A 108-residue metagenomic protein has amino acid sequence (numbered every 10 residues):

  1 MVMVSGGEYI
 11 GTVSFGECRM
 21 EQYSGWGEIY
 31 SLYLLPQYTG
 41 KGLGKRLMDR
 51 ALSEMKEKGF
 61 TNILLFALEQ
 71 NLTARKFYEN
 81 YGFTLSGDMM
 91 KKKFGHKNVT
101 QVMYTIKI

Functional and structural regions predicted by a protein language model:
M1-Q37, M48-R50, E54, K91 (+1 more regions): Acetyl-CoA-dependent GNAT
V4, I10, L43-R46, N62-L65 (+1 more regions): A structural feature recognizing the 12-helix transmembrane core of secondary solute carriers
Y9, E57-G59, T84: General secondary-structure edge motif
V13, G27-I29, G44, F66-L72 (+1 more regions): Generic detector of short, locally flexible boundary/turn motifs and exposed helical patches
Q22, S31-D49, K56-K58, E69-K76 (+1 more regions): Conserved glycine-rich acetyl-CoA-binding loop
Y30, G44, S53, H96-N98 (+1 more regions): Residue-level signature of transmembrane alpha-helix interfaces in integral membrane proteins
T61-L64, L68-R75, E79-I108: C-terminal "cap" of GNAT-fold acetyltransferases
